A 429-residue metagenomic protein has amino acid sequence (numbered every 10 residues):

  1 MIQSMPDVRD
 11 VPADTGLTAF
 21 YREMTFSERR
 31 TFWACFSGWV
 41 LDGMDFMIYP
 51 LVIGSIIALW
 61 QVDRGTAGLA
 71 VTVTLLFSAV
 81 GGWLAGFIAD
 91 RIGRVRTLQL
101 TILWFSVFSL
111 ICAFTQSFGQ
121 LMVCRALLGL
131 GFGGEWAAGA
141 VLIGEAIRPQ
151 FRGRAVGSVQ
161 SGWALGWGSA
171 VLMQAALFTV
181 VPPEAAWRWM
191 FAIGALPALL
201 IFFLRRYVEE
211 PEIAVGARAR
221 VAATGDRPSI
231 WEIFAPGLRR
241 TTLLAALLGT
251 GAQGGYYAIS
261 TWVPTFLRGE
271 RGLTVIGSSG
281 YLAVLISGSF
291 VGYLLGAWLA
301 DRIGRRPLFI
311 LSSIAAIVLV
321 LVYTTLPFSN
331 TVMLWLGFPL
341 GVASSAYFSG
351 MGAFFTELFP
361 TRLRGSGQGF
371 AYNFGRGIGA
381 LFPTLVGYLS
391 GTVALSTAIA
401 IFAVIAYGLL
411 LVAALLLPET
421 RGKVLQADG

Functional and structural regions predicted by a protein language model:
I2-M44: Cytosolic juxtamembrane N-terminal segment immediately preceding the first transmembrane helix of multi-pass
Y49-P50, G237-F290: Extracytoplasmic gate region of multi-pass secondary transporters
Q61, G93, F114-Q120, R148 (+2 more regions): Helix-breaking motifs and short loop linkers at transmembrane-helix boundaries and internal kinks in secondary membrane
V80-Q116: Conserved MFS/SLC helix-loop-helix module at the cytosolic interface between two early adjacent transmembrane helices
G82-G93, G292-G304: Helix-to-loop junctions at the C-terminal end of transmembrane segments in multipass secondary transporters
R96-L110, P307-V322: Structural signature of the two symmetry-related core transmembrane helices
C124-S161: Cytoplasmic helix-loop-helix junction between adjacent transmembrane helices in 12-TM secondary transporters
G153-F178, Y372-F382: Glycine-rich segments within core transmembrane alpha-helices of 12-TM secondary carriers
